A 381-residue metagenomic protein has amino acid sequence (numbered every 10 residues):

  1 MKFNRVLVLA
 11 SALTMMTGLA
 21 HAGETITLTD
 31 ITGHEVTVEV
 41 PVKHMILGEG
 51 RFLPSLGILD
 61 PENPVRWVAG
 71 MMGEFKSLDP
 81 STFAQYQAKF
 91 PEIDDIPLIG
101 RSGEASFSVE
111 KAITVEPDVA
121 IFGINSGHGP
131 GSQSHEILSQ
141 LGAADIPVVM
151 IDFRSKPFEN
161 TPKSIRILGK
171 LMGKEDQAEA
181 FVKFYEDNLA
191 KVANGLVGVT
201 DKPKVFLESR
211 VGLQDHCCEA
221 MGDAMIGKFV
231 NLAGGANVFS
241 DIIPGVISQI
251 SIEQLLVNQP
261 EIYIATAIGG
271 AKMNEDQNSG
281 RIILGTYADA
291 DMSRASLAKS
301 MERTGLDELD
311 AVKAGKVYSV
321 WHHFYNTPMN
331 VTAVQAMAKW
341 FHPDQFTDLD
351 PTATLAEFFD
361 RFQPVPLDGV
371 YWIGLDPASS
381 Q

Functional and structural regions predicted by a protein language model:
M1-V8: Bacterial N-terminal signal peptides that target proteins for export
V8-G18: Bacterial N-terminal signal peptides
A22-Q381: N-terminal ligand-binding lobe of clamshell/alpha-beta domains
